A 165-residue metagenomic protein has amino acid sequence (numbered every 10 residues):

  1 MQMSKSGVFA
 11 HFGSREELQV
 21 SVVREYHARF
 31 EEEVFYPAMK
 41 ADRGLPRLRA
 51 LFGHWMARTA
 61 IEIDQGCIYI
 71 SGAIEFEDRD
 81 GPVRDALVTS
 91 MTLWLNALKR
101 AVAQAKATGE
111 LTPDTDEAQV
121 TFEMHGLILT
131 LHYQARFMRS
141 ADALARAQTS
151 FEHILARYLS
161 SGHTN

Functional and structural regions predicted by a protein language model:
M1-E17, S21: Helix-turn-helix
Q19, V23, H27, R84-L95 (+1 more regions): Amphipathic, non-transmembrane alpha-helical scaffold segments
S21, E25, V34-Q65, E117-M124: Hydrophobic alpha-helical connector segments
R47, I61-P82: Amphipathic alpha-helical segments used for helix-helix packing
A50-A57, T92-T108, A118, L127 (+2 more regions): C-terminal peripheral helix-coil segments that are non-catalytic and often amphipathic
